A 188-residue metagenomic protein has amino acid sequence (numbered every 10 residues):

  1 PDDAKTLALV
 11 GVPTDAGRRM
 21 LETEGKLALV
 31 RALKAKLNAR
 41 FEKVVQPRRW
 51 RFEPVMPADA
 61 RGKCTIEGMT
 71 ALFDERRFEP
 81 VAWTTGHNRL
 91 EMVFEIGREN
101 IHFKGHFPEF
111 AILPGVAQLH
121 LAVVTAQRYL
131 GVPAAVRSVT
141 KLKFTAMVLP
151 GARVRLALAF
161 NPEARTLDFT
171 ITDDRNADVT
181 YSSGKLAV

Functional and structural regions predicted by a protein language model:
P1, L9, W50, G115 (+1 more regions): Residue-level signal for inorganic ion chemistry
P1-V45: AMP-binding/adenylate-forming catalytic core of the ANL superfamily
K34-E79: Conserved C-terminal "lid"/linker of ANL adenylate-forming enzymes
V44, R77-A82, G86, P150 (+1 more regions): HotDog/MaoC-like acyl-thioester-processing domains
R49, V55, S138-K141, S183: Extracellular/lumenal ectodomain signal focusing on beta-strand-rich modules and carbohydrate-recognition contexts
R76-L113: Catalytic strand-loop segment that frames the active site of acyl-thioester-processing enzymes
I112-T125: Active-site beta-strand/loop microenvironment that shapes enzyme catalytic pockets
A122-A157: Hydrophobic beta-strand-centered segment that forms part of the acyl-chain substrate-binding groove
